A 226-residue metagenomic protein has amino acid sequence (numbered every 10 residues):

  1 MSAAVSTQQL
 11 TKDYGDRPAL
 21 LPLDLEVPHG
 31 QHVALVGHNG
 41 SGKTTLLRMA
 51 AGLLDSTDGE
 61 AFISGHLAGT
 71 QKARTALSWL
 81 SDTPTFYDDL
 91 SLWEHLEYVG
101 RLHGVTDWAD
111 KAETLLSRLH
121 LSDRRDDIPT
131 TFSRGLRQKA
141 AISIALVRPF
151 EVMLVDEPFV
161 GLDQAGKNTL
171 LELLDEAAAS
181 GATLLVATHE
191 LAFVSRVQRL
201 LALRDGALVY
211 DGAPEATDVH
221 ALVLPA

Functional and structural regions predicted by a protein language model:
V36-H38: The feature captures the beta-strand-to-loop junction immediately N-terminal to the Walker
A51: Helix-to-loop junction immediately C-terminal to a conserved catalytic motif
G59-A73: Conserved ABC transporter NBD signature motif
E97, R101-R124: Conserved ABC ATPase "signature" region
M153-E157: Catalytic Walker B motif of ABC-type/P-loop ATPase nucleotide-binding domains
Q164-G166: Helix N-cap at the start of a conserved alpha-helix in ABC-type nucleotide-binding domains
